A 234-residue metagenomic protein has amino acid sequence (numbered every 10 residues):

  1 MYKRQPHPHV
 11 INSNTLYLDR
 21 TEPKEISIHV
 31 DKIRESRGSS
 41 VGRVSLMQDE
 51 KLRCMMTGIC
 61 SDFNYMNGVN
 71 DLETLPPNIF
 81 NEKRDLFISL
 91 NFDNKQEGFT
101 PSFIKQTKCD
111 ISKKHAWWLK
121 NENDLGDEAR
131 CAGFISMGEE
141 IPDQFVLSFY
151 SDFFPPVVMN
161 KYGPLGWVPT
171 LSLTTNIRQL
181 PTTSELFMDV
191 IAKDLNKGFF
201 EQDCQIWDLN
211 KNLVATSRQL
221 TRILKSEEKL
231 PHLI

Functional and structural regions predicted by a protein language model:
K3-I234: Terminal targeting signals and extreme-terminal segments of soluble enzymes
